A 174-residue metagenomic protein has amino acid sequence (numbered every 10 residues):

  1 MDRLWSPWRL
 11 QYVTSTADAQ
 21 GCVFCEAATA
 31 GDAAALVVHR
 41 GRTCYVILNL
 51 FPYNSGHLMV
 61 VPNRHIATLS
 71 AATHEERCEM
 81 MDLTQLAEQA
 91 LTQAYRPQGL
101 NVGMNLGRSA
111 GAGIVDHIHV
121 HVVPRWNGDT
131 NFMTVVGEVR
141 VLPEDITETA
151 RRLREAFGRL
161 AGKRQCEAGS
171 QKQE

Functional and structural regions predicted by a protein language model:
M1-E167, E174: HIT superfamily nucleotide-processing domains
